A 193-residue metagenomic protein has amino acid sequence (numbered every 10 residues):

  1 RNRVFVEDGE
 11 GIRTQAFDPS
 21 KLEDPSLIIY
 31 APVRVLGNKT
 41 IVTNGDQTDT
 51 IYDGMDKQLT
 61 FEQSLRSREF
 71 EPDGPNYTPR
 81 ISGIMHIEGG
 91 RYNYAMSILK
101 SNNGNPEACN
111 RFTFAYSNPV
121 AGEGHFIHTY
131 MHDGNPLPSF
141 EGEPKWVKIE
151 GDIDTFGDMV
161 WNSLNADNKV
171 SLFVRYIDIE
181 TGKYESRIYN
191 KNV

Functional and structural regions predicted by a protein language model:
R1-V193: Conserved short alpha-helical segments that host acidic/polar catalytic motifs at enzyme active sites
